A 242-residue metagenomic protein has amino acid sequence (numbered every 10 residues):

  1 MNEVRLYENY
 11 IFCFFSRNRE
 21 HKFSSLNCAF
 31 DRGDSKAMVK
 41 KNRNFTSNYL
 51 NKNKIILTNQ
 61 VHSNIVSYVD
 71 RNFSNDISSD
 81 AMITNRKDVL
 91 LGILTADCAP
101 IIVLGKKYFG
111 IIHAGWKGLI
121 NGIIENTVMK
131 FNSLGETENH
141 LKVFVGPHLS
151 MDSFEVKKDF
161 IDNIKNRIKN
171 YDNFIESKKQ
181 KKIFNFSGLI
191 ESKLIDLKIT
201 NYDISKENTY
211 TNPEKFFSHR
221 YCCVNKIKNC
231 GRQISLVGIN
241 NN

Functional and structural regions predicted by a protein language model:
M1-N242: Active-site microenvironment for binding and transforming phosphate-containing groups
